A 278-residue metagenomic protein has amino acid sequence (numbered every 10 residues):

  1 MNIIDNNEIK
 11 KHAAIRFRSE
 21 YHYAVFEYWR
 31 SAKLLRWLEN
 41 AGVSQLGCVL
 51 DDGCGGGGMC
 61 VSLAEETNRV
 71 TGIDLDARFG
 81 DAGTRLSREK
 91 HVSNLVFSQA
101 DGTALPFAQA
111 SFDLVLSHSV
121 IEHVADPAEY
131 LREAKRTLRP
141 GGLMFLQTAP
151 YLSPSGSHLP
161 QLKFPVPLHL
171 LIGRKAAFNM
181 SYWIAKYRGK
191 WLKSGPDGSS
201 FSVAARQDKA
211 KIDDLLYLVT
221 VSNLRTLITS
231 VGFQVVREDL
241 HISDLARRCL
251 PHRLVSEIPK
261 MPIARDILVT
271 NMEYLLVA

Functional and structural regions predicted by a protein language model:
M1-F17: N-terminal, positively charged/glycine-rich alpha-helical extensions of SAM-dependent methyltransferases
E27-L46: Conserved alpha-helix/loop element of class I SAM-dependent methyltransferases that forms part of the SAM/SAH-binding
Q45-G55: Conserved class I S-adenosyl-L-methionine
G56-G58, S62-A104: Class I SAM-dependent methyltransferase SAM/SAH-binding core
T103-L114: A short acidic, Gly/Pro-enriched loop at the edge of an enzyme's catalytic core that lines a small-molecule cofactor
S117-V120: A short beta-strand submotif of the Rossmann-like class I SAM-dependent methyltransferase core that lines
V124-A125, L138-R139: Helix-to-beta-strand junctions that scaffold the AdoMet/dcAdoMet cofactor pocket in Class I SAM-dependent enzymes
A128-E129, E133, L143-V277: S-adenosyl-L-methionine-dependent methyltransferase catalytic module, highlighting the catalytic core
